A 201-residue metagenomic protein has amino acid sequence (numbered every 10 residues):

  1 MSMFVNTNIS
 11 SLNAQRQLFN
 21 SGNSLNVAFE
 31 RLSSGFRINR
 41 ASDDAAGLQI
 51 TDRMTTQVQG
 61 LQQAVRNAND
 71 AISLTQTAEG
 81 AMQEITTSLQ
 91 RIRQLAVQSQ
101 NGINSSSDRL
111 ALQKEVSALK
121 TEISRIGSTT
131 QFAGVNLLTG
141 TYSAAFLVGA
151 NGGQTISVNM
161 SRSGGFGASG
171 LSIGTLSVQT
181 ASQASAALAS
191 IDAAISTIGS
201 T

Functional and structural regions predicted by a protein language model:
M1-T201: Primary detection of the long, small/polar-rich alpha-helical "axial" segments characteristic of bacterial flagellar
